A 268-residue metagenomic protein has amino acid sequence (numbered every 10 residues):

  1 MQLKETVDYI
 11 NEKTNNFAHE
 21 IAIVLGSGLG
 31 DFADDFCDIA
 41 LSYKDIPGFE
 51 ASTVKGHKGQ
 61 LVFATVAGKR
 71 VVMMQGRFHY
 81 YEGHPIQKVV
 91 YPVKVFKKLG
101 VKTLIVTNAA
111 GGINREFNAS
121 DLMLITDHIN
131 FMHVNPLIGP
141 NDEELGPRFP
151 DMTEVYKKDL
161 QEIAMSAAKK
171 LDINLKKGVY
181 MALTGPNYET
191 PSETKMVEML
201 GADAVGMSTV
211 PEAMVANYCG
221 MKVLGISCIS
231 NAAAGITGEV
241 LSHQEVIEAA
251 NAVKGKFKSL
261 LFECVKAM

Functional and structural regions predicted by a protein language model:
M1-M152: Metabolite-binding pocket within alpha/beta catalytic cores that recognizes anionic/polar moieties
Y9, K13-N16, D159, I163-I173 (+1 more regions): Generic non-transmembrane alpha-helical segments
F96-G100, E198, N217: Non-catalytic positions within long, well-ordered alpha-helices that form the structural scaffold/packing of enzyme
K102-T103, D203, K222: Short acidic/polar active-site loop segments enriched in Thr and Asp
I129, H133, L137-P186: Histidine/lysine/aspartate-rich catalytic loop segments that bind and position anionic ligands
A167-D203, L261, M268: Active-site/ligand-binding-proximal alpha/beta "capping" segment
M207-E245: Zn-dependent metallopeptidase/amidohydrolase metal-coordination segment
A234-M268: His/Asp/Glu-rich mid-to-C-terminal helical/loop segments that flank catalytic regions of hydrolases
